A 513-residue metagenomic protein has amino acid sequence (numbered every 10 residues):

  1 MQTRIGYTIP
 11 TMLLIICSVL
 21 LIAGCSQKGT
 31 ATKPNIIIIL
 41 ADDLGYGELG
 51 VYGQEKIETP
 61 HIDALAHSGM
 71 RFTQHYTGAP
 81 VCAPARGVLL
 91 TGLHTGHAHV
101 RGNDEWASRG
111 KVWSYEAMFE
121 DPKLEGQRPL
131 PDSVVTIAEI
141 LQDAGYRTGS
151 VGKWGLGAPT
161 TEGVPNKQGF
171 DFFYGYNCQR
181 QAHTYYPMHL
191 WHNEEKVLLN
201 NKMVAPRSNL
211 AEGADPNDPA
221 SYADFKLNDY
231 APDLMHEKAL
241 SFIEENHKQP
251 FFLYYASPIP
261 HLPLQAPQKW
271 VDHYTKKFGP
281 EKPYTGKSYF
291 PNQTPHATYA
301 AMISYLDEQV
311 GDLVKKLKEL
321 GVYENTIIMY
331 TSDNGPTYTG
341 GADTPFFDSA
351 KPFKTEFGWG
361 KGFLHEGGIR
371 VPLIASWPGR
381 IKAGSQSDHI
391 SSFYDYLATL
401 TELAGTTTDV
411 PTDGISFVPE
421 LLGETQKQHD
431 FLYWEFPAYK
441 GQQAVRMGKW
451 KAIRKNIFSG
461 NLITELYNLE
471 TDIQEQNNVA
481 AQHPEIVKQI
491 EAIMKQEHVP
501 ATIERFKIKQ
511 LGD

Functional and structural regions predicted by a protein language model:
M1-Y7: N-terminal secretory signal peptides that target proteins for export/translocation
P10-L21: Bacterial N-terminal signal peptides
L20-T32: Bacterial Sec-dependent signal peptides at the C-terminal "C-region" and cleavage site
A31-P34, A41-I57, T73, R101-E105 (+9 more regions): Active-site-proximal cap/lid insertion segments
I39, H97, G126-D132, T136 (+3 more regions): Membrane-integral, polyisoprenol-dependent glycosyltransferases of the GT-C/oligosaccharyltransferase superfamily
Y46-T136, I140-Y146, T160, F170 (+3 more regions): Active-site segment of extracytoplasmic enzymes that catalyze sulfate/phosphate-ester chemistry
G78, L130, T344, K361-E366 (+3 more regions): Short Gly/Pro-enriched turn/cap motifs at secondary-structure boundaries
A138, F242, G441-R446, K451-N456: Short, surface-exposed beta-strand/loop micro-motifs that present aromatic residues
